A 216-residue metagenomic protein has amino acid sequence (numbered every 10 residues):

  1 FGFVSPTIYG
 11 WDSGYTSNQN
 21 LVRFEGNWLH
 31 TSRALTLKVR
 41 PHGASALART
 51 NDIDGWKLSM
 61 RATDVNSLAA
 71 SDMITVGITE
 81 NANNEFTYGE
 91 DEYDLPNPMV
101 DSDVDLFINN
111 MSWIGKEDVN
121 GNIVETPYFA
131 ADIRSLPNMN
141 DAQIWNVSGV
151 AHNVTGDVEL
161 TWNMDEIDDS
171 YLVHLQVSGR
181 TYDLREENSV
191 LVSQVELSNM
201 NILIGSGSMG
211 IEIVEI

Functional and structural regions predicted by a protein language model:
F1-I216: Compositionally biased Ser/Thr/Gly- and acidic/asparagine-rich, proline-interspersed low-complexity stretches
